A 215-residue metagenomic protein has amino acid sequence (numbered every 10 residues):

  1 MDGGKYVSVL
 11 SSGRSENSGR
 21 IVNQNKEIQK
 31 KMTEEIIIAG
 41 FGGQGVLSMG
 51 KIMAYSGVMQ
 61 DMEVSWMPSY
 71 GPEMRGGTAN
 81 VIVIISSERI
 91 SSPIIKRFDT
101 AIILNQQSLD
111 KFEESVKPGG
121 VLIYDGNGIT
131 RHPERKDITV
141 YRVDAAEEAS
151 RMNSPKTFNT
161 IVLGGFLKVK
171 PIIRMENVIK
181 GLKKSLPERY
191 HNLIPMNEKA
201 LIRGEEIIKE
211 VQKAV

Functional and structural regions predicted by a protein language model:
M1-G4, L10-R14: Cys/His-coordinated zinc-binding microdomains
D2-G3, R20-N23, E27: Short, low-complexity interaction segments enriched in Ser/Thr/Pro/Gly
Y6-S8, I21, E210: Detector for intrinsically disordered, low-structure N-terminal pre-sequences
S12-V22: Short Cys/His-rich micro-motifs in 6-15 aa windows
N25-V215: Active-site cofactor/cluster-binding pocket
